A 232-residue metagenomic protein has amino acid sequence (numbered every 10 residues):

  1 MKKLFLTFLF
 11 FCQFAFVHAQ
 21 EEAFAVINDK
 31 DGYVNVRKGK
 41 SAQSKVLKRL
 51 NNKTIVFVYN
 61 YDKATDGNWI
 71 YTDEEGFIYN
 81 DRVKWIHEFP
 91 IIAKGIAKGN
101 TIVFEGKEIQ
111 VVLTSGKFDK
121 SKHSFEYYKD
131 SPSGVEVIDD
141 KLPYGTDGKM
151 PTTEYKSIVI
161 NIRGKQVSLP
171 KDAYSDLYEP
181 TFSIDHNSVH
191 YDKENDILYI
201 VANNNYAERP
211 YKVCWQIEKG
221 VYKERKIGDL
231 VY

Functional and structural regions predicted by a protein language model:
M1-E22: Bacterial Sec-dependent N-terminal signal peptides
E21-A25, R49-V83: SH3/SH3-like beta-barrel superfamily modules
K38-N52: SH3/SH3-like (including bacterial SH3b) beta-barrel domains that bind proline-rich motifs or cell-wall ligands
Y79-G145: Surface-exposed beta-loop interaction hotspot
I109-V112, D196-N203: Short beta-strand elements that form the blades of beta-propeller/WD-repeat-like and other beta-sheet-rich scaffold
S133-Y191: Mature extracytoplasmic domains of secretory-pathway proteins
R209-V213: Structural motif
Q216-Y232: Short, low-complexity, Pro/Ser/Thr/Gly-rich segments in the mature regions of secreted, periplasmic
